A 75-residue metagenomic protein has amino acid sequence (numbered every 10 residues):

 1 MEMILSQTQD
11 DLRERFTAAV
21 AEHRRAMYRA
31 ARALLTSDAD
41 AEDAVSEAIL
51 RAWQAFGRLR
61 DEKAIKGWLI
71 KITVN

Functional and structural regions predicted by a protein language model:
L5-R29, A39-E42: A short, charge-rich alpha-helical start-of-domain segment used by transcription regulators
Q7-Q9, Q54, K71: Residue-identity detector for glutamine
Y28, D38-A55: Conserved RNAP core-binding helix
D43-L50, K63-N75: Structural recognition of an alpha-helix C-terminal capping motif at a helix-to-coil junction
L59-D61: Short alpha-helix-to-loop micro-motif enriched in aromatics/charged/Gly
